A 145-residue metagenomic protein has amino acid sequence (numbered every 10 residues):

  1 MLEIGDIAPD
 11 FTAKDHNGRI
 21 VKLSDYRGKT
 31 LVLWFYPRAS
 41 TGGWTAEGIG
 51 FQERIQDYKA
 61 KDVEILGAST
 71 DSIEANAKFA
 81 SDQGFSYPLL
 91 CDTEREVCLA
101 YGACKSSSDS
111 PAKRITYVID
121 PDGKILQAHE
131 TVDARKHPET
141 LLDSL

Functional and structural regions predicted by a protein language model:
M1-L145: Chalcogenol-based redox active-site neighborhoods
